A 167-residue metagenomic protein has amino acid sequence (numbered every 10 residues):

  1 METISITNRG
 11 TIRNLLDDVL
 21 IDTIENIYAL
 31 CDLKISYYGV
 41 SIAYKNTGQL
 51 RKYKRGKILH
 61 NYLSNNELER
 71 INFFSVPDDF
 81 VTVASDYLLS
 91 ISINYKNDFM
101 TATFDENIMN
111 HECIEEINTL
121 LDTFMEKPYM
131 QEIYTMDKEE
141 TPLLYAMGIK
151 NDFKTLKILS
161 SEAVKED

Functional and structural regions predicted by a protein language model:
M1-T7, L88-H111: Glycine-rich, often proline-containing surface loops adjacent to acidic residues and nearby aromatics that form
M1-Y38, T141-D167: C-terminal interaction module
T11, L15-D18, K54, I108 (+1 more regions): Alpha-helix boundary/N-cap detector
V19, T23-N26, Y62, E116-T123: Charge-rich, solvent-exposed alpha-helical interaction surfaces
D22-L88: N-terminal low-complexity, intrinsically disordered segments
H60-K96, Y134-D167: Aromatic/basic-lined ligand-recognition segments that form π-stacking hydrophobic pockets flanked by Lys/Arg to engage
D98-D137: Extended amphipathic alpha-helical scaffold segments
